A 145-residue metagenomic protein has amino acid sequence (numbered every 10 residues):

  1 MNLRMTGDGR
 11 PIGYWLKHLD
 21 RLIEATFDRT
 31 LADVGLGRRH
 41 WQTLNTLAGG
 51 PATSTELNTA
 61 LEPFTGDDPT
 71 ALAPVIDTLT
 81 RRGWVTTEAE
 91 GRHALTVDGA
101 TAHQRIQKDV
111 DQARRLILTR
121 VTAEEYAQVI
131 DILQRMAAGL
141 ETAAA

Functional and structural regions predicted by a protein language model:
M1-R38, R92-A94: N-terminal leader segment of winged-helix/HTH proteins
M1-R4, A52, A127, D131-A145: C-terminal regulatory/oligomerization modules of transcriptional regulators
T26-A71: N-terminal helix-turn-helix DNA-binding core of bacterial DNA-binding proteins
V34-G37, A73-P74, T78, T122: Short glycine/proline-centered loop/turn elements that form peptide/ligand docking sites
N45, P74, D131: DNA-binding alpha-helical recognition surfaces that contact promoter or target DNA
D77-D131: Charged, amphipathic alpha-helical coiled-coil/dimerization segments
